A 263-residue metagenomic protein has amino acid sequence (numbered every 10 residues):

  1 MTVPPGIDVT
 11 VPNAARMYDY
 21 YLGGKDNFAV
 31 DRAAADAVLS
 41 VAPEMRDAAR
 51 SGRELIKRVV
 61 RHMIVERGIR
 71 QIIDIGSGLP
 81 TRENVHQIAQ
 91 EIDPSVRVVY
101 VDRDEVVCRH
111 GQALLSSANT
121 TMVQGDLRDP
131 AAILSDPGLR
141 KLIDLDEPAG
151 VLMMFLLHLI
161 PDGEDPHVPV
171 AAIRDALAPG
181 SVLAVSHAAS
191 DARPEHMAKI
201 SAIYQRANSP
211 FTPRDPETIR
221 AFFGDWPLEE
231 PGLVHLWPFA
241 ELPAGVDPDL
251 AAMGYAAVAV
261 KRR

Functional and structural regions predicted by a protein language model:
M1-G125, D129-L142, R174-D175, M253: Rossmann-like AdoMet
S116, A178, G224: Short conserved AdoMet
L127-R128, P137-H167: A short SAM/SAH-binding and catalytic strip from SAM-dependent methyltransferases
G150-M153, P169, L177-A188: Conserved beta-strand signature within the Rossmann-like core of class I S-adenosyl-L-methionine
A172-R174, F223: Class I S-adenosylmethionine-dependent transferase superfamily signal
P194-N208: Short, glycine-/aromatic-enriched active-site segment of Class I SAM-dependent methyltransferases
S209-L233: Short alpha-helix
G232, W237-R263: Core SAM-dependent methyltransferase catalytic element
